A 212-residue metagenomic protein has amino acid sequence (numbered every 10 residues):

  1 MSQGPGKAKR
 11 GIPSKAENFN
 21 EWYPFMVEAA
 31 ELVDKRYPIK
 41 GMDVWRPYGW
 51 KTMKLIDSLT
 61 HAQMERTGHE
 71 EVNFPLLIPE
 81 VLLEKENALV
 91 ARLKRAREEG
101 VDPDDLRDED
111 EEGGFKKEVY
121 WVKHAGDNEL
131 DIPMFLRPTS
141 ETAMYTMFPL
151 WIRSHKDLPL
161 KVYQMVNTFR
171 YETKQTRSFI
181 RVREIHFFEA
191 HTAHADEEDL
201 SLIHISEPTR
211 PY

Functional and structural regions predicted by a protein language model:
S2-F179: Class II aminoacyl-tRNA synthetase-like tRNA-binding/catalytic domains
G41-R46, H186-D196: Short, hydrophobic beta-strand segments
G49-K51, G126, H191-L200: A generic structural motif
I56, L200-I203: Hydrophobic (often cysteine-bearing) scaffold residues that line and stabilize catalytic clefts of nucleotide/cofactor
P75, A190, P208-T209: Small-side-chain structural scaffolding
H204-Y212: Single conserved hydrophobic/aromatic residue that forms the stacking wall/gate of nucleotide- or nucleobase-binding
